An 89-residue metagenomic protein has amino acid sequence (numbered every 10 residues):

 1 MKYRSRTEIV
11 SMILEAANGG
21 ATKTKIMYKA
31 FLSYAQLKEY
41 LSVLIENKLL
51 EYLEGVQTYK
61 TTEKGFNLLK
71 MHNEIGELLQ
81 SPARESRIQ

Functional and structural regions predicted by a protein language model:
M1-S11: Short alpha-helical segments that sit at the start of domains
M12, M27, E74-E77: Eukaryote-specific detector of the first structured module of a protein
I13-A17: Short helix-to-turn junction characteristic of helix-turn-helix DNA-binding domains, especially the helix
G20-A30: Short acidic, hydrophobic short linear motifs in intrinsically disordered regions
F31-E46: Short amphipathic alpha-helical interaction segments
I45-E54: A short, conserved structural fragment
Q57-H72: Basic, amphipathic "hinge/linker" alpha-helix immediately C-terminal to the N-terminal HTH DNA-binding motif
E74-Q89: Amphipathic alpha-helical dimerization/coiled-coil segments that flank or bridge DNA-binding/regulatory modules
